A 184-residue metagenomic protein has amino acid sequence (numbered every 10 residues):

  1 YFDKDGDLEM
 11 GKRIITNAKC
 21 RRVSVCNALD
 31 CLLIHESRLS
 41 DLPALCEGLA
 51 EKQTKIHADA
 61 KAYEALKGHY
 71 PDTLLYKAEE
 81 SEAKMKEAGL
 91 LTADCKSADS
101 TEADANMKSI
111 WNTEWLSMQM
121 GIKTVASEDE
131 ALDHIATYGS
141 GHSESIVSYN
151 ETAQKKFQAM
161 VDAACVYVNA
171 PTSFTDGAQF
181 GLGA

Functional and structural regions predicted by a protein language model:
Y1-T113, V168: ALDH superfamily catalytic-core signature
F2-K4, N27, T113, S117 (+5 more regions): Generic structural "secondary-structure junction" signal
L8, L39, S127-E128, E151: Residues at or immediately preceding the N-termini of alpha-helices
C20, C26, S117, S140-G141 (+1 more regions): Short hydrophobic "helix-edge" motifs at membrane interfaces and signal-peptide entry regions
L32-I34, S117-A126, G141-I146: Short, well-ordered beta-strand elements within core beta-sheets of diverse protein domains
A50, L116, M160-D162: Short, structurally constrained coil/turn elements that cap an alpha-helix or connect an alpha-helix to the following
T54, M120, A164-V166: A structural micro-motif
E128, L132-A184: C-terminal core of ALDH-fold dehydrogenases
